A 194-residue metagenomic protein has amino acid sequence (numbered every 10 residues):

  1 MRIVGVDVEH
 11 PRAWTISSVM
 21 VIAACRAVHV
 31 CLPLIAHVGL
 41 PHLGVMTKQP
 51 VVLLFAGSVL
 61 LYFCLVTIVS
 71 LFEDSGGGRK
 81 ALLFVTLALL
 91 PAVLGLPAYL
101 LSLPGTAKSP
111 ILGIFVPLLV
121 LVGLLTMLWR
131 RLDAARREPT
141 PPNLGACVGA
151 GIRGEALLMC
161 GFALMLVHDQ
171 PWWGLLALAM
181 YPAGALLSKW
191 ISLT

Functional and structural regions predicted by a protein language model:
R2-V6: Central hydrophobic cores of alpha-helical transmembrane segments in multi-pass inner-membrane proteins across all
D7-V21: Membrane-interface helix-loop-helix junctions at boundaries between adjacent transmembrane segments
I22-T194: C-terminal membrane-associated helical module and adjoining short loops/tails
